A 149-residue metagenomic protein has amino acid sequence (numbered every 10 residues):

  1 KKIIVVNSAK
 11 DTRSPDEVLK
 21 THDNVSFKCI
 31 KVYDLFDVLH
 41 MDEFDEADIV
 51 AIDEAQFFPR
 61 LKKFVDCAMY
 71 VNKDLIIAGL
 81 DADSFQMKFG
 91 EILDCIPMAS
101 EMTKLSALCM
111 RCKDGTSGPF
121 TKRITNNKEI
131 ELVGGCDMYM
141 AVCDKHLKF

Functional and structural regions predicted by a protein language model:
K1-K2, D45-D48, K73: Short coil/turn segments at beta-strand junctions that form active-site/ligand-binding loops
K1-M41, D83-D94, K104-A107, S117 (+2 more regions): Conserved P-loop
F44-F58: Conserved P-loop NTPase "ATPase switch" module shared by AAA+ and STAND
A51, K73-D81: Structural recognition of the conserved hydrophobic beta-strand(s) that form the central parallel beta-sheet of P-loop
E54-V65, A82-F89: Conserved ATPase-coupling elements of RecA-like P-loop NTPase cores
M69: Anion (oxyanion) recognition and catalysis
A99: Short basic (Lys/Arg) and small-residue
C112: Active-site neighborhoods of enzyme catalytic cores
